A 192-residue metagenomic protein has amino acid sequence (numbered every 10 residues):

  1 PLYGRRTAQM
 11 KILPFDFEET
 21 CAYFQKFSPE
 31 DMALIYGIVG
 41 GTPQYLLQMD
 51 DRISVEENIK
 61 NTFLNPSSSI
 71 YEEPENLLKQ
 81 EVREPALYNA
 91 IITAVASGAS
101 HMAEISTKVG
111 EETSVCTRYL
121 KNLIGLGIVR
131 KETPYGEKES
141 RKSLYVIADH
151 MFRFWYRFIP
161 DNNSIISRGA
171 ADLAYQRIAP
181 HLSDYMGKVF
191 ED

Functional and structural regions predicted by a protein language model:
P1, A22, R52: Acidic, glycine- and histidine-enriched catalytic cores of nucleic acid- and nucleotide-handling enzymes, centered on
P1-T7: Short regulatory helix/loop adjacent to the ATP-binding pocket of P-loop NTPases
L2, D31, R83-L87: N-terminal positioning helix adjacent to the helix-turn-helix/winged-helix DNA-binding module
T7-L34: Conserved small helical "lid"/interfacial subdomain of P-loop NTPases
G41-T42: Short loop-to-helix capping motifs
Y45, D51, V55-D192: Accessory nucleic acid-recognition modules appended to NTPase machines
